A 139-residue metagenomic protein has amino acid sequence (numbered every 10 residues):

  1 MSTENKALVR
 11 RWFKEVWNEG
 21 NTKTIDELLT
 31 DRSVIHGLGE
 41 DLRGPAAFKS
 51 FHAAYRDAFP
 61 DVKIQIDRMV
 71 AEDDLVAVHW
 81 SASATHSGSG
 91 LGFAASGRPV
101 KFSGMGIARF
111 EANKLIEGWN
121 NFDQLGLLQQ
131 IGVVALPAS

Functional and structural regions predicted by a protein language model:
M1-S139: C-terminal and inter-domain tail/linker signature
